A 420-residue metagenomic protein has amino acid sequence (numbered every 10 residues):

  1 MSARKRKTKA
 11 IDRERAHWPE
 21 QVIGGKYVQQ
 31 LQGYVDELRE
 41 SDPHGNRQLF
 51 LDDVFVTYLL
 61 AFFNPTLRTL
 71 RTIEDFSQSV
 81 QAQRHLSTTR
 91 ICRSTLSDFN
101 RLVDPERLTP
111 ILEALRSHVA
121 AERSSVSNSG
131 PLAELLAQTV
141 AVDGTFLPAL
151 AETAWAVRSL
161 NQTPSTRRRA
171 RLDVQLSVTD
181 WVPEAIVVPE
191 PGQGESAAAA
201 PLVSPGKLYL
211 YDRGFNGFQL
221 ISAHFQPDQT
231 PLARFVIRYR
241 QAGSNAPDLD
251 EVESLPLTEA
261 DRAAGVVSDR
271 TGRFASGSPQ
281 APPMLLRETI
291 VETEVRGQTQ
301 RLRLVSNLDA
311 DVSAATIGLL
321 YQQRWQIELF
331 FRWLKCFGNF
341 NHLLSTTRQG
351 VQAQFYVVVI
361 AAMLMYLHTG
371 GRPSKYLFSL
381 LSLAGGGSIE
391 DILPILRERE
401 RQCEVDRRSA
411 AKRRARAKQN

Functional and structural regions predicted by a protein language model:
M1-T72, V103, I111, L115 (+4 more regions): Single, function-defining residue in the core of a domain
R68-S87: DNA-recognition alpha helix
V80, R84, H118, E122 (+1 more regions): Solvent-exposed amphipathic alpha-helical surface segments
Q83-H85, S127-G130, L160-Q162: Catalytic micro-motifs at enzyme active sites that drive phosphoryl/nucleotidyl and oxygen chemistry
L86-P105: Major-groove recognition helix of helix-turn-helix-like DNA-binding domains
R107-R123: Short Lys/Arg-enriched helix C-cap and helix-to-coil transition segments that create basic nucleic-acid-contact patches
A120-S129, E195: A short, well-structured juxtamembrane/interface segment
